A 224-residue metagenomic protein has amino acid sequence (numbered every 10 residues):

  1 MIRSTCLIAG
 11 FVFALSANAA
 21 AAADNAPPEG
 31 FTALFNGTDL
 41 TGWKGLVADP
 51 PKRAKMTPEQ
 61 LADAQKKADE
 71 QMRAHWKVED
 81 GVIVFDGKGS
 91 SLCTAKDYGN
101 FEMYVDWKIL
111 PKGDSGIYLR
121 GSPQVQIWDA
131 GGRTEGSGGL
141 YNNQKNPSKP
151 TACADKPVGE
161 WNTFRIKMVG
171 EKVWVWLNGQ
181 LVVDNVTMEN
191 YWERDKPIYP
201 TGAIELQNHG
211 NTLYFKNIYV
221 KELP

Functional and structural regions predicted by a protein language model:
M1-S4: Positively charged n-region of N-terminal signal peptides that target proteins for export
C6-S16: Bacterial N-terminal signal peptides
A20-P224: Carbohydrate-interacting regions of secretory-pathway proteins
